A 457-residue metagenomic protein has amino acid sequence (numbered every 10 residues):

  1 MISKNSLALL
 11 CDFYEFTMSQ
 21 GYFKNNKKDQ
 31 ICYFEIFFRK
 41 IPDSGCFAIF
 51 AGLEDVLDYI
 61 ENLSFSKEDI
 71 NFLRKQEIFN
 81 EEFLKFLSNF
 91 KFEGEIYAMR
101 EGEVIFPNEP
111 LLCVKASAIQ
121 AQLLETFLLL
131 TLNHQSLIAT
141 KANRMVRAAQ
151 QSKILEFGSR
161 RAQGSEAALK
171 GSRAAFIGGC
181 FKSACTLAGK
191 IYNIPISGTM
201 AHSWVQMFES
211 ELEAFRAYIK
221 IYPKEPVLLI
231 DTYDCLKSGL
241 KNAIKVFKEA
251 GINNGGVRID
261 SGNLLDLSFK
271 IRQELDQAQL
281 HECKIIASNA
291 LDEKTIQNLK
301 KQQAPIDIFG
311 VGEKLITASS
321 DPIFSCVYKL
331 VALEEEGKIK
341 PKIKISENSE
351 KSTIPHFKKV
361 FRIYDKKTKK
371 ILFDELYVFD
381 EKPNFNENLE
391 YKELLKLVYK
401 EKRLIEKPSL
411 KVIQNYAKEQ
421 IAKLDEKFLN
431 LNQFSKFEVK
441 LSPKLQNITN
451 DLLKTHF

Functional and structural regions predicted by a protein language model:
M1-Q30, F34, R39, D43-F50 (+2 more regions): Gly/Ser/Thr/Ala-enriched C-terminal appendages of enzymes
M1-Q30, K40-P42, I78, L84-E93 (+3 more regions): Buried, small/hydrophobic-residue-enriched core segments of structured protein domains
C32-S88: N-terminal, Lys/Arg-enriched amphipathic/low-complexity engagement segments that precede the first folded domain
D58-N62, R100-E101, I105: An N-terminal, globular interaction/scaffold subdomain
N71-F72, T140-R144, G158, L429-K436: Short coil/turn segments at secondary-structure boundaries
I96: Segments forming glycine/polar-rich beta-alpha architectures that bind adenosine-containing cofactors
M99, R160-A162, I285-E293, G312-K314: Glycine-rich beta-to-alpha transition loops that act as phosphate-gripper elements at the mouths of alpha/beta enzyme
S197, V257, I285, D307-F309: Hydrophobic residues within beta-strands of alpha/beta enzymes
